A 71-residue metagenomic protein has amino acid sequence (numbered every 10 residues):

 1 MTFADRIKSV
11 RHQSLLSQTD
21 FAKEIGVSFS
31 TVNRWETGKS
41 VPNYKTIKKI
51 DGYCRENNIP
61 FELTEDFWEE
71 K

Functional and structural regions predicted by a protein language model:
M1-Q13, D51: A short, Lys/Arg-rich alpha-helix, primarily the initiator
R11-Q13, V27, V41: Short amphipathic helical patch at the helix-1/turn junction of helix-turn-helix
L15-R34: Short alpha-helical DNA-recognition segment
T37: Short, conserved catalytic or interaction motifs in soluble domains
Y44-L63: DNA major-groove recognition helix of helix-turn-helix/homeodomain DNA-binding modules
E62-K71: Short amphipathic recognition helices of helix-turn-helix/homeodomain-type DNA-binding modules
